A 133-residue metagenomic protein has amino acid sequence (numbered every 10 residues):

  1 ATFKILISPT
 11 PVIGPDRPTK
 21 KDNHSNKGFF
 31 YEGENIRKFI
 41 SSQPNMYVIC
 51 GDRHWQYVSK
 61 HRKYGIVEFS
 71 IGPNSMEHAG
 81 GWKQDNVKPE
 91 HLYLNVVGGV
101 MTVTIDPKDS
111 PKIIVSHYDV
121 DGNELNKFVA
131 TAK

Functional and structural regions predicted by a protein language model:
A1-K133: Long, structured stretches of catalytic cores involved in phosphate-ester chemistry, encompassing
